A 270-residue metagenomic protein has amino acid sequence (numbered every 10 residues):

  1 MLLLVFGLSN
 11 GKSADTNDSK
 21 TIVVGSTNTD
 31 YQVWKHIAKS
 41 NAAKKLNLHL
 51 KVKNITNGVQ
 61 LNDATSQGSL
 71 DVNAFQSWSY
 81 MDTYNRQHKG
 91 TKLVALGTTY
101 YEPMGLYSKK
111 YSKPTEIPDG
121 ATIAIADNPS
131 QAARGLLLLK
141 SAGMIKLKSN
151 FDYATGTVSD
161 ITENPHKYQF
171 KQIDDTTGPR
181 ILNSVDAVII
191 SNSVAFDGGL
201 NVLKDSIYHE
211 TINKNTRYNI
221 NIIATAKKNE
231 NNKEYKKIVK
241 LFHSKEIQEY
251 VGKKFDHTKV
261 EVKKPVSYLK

Functional and structural regions predicted by a protein language model:
M1-S13: Sec-dependent N-terminal signal peptides of Gram-positive bacterial secreted proteins and lipoproteins
T21, T27-K51, Q60, A64: Short, polar/charged alpha-helical segment
T29, N57-G58, G68, V72-D82 (+3 more regions): Beta->alpha turn/N-cap motifs
V52-D63, D152-R180: Short helix-initiation/N-cap motifs at beta->coil->alpha
T83-L96, K109-S112, S184, I189 (+1 more regions): Ligand-binding "clamshell"
L96-I145, Q248-E249: A conserved helix-loop-strand patch within extracytoplasmic ligand-binding domains of the periplasmic binding
P103-P114, N219-N232: A bilobed periplasmic-binding-protein/Venus flytrap-type ligand-binding module shared by bacterial periplasmic
A132-K140, F242-K263: Periplasmic-binding protein-like
